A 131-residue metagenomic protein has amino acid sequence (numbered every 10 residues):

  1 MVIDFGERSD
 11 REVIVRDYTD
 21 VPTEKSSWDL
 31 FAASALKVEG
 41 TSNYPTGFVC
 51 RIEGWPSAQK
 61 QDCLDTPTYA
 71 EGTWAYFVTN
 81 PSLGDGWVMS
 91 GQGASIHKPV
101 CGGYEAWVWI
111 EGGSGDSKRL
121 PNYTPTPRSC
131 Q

Functional and structural regions predicted by a protein language model:
M1-Q131: Ubiquitin-like/PB1-type beta-grasp interaction modules and other compact soluble beta-rich domains
